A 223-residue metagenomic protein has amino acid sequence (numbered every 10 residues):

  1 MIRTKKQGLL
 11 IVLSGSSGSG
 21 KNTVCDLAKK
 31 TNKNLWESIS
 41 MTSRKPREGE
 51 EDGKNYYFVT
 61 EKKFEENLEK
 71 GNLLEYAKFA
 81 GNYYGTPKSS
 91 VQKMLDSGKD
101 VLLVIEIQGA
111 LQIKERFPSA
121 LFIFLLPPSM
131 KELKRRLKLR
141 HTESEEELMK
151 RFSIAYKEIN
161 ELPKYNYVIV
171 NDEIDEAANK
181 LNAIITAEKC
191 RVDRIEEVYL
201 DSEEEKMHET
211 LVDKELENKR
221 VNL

Functional and structural regions predicted by a protein language model:
M1-L10: Extreme N-terminal, non-catalytic leader segments that precede Walker-type/kinase nucleotide-binding cores
T4, K157-L223: NTP-dependent small-molecule kinase module
S14-S16: P-loop (Walker A) phosphate-binding loop of NTP-binding proteins
S19: ATP-binding Walker
N22: Walker A/P-loop
K29-S38: Post-Walker A helix-loop "phosphate-sensing" segment adjacent to the P-loop in P-loop NTPases
S40-V101, Q108-L111: ATP-dependent small-molecule kinase phosphotransfer cores that center on conserved nucleotide phosphate-binding segments
V101-E106, E115-R140, V170-E173: Conserved phosphate-donor/acceptor-positioning beta-strand/loop module used by diverse small-molecule
